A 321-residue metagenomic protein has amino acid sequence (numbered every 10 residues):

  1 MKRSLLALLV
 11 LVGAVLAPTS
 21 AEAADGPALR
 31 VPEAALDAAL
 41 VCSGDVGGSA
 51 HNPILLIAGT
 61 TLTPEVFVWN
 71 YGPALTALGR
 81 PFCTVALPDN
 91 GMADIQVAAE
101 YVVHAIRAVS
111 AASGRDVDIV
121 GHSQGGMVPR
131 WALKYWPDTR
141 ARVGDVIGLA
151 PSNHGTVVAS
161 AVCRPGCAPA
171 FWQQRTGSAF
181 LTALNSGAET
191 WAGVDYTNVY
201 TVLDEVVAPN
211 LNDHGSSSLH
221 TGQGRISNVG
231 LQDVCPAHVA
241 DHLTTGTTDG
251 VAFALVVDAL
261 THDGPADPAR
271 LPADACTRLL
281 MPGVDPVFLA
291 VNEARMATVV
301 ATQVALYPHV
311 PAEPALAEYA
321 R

Functional and structural regions predicted by a protein language model:
M1-A23: Secretory targeting and sorting signals
D25-V31, A39-D116, A290-A294, V299-E318: Active-site catalytic motif of lipid deacylating hydrolases and related acyltransferases
V41-S43, V162-A168, V234-P236, A275-T277: Sequence contexts marking disulfide-bonded cysteines in secreted/extracellular proteins
L55, C83, I147, T197-V199 (+1 more regions): Hydrophobic/aromatic beta-strand patches that form the interior of the parallel beta-sheet core in alpha/beta enzyme
A58, V85, Q96-T190, V206: Serine-dependent carboxylesterase/thioesterase catalytic core of lipase-like alpha/beta-hydrolase/SGNH enzymes
L75-T76, K134-T139, S217: Short, surface-exposed basic-aromatic patches at helix termini and helix-loop junctions that form
L87-P88, R115-I119, P265-A273: Surface-exposed patches in mature extracellular/periplasmic domains of secreted proteins
A192-R321: C-terminal catalytic-base region of ester-bond hydrolases, centering on the histidine of the charge-relay
